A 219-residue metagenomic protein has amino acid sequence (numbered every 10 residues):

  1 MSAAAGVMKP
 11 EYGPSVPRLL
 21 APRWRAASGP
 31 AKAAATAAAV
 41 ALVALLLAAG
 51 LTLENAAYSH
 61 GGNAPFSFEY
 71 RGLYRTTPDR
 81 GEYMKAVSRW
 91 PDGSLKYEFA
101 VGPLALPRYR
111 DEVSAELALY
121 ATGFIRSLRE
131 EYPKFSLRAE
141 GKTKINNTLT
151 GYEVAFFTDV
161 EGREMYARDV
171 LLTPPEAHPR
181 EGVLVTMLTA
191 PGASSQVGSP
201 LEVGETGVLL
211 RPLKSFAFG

Functional and structural regions predicted by a protein language model:
M1-R23: N-terminal intrinsically disordered, acidic low-complexity segments at the extreme N-terminus
W24, G50-G72: Ser/Thr/Pro/Gly-rich low-complexity linker/stalk segments immediately outside membranes or between
R25-T52: Hydrophobic membrane-insertion alpha-helices, especially the h-region of bacterial N-terminal signal peptides
N55-S59, G81-K85, N146-F156: Short, hydrophobic/aromatic-rich segments at coil-to-beta transitions
A64-G123, F157-E164: Secretory pathway targeting signatures of secreted, lumenal, and periplasmic proteins
P107-S114, E140, Q196-V203: Second-shell loop/turn segments in exported
E130-R138: A short, amphipathic edge element
I145-G219: Short, well-structured beta-strand
